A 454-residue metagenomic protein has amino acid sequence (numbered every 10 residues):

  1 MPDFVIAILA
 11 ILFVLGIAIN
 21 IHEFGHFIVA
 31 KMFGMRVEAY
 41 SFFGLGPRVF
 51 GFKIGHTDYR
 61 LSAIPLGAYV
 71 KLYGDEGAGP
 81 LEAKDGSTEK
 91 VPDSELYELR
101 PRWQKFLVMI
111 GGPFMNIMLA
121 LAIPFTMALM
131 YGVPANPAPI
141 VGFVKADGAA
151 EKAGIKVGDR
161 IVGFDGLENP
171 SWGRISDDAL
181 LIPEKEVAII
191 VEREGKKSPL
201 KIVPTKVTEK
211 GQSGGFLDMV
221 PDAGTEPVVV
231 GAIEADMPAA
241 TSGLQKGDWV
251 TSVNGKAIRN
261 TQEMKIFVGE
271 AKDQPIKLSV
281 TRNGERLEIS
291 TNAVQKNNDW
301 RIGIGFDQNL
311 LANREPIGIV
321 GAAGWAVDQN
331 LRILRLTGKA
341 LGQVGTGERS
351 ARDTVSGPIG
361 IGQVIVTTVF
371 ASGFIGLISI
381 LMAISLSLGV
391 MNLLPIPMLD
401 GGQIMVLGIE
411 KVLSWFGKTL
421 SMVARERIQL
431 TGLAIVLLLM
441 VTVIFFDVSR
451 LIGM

Functional and structural regions predicted by a protein language model:
P2, T88-W103, G215-S252, K256-A257 (+3 more regions): Functional transmembrane alpha-helices
P2-T88, M391-F416: Small-residue-rich helix-interface/hinge motifs
I6, A10-V14, S379-A383, G432-L439: Alpha-helical transmembrane segments of integral membrane proteins
L15-I19, K71, N116, A120 (+2 more regions): Alpha-helical transmembrane segments of multi-pass membrane proteins
I28-V29, F33, V37, M127-A135 (+1 more regions): Membrane-interfacial segments
A68, L72-G79, D85-A146, G195 (+1 more regions): Internal alpha-helical transmembrane segments
M109-I140, S176-L180, K185-A235, K277-S279 (+2 more regions): PDZ/PDZ-like peptide-tail recognition elements
K145-D159, S176-D178, A235-D248, I266-F267: PDZ/PDZ-like domain micro-motif
